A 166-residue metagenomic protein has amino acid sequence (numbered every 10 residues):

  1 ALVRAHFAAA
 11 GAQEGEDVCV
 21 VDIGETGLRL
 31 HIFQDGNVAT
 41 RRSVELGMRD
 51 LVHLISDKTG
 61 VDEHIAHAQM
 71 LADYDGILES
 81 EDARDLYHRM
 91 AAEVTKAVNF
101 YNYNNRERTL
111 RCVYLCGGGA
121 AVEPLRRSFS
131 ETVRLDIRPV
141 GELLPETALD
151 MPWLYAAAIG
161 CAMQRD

Functional and structural regions predicted by a protein language model:
A1-D166: Hydrophobic/aromatic-enriched cytosolic interaction surfaces used to assemble or bind macromolecules
